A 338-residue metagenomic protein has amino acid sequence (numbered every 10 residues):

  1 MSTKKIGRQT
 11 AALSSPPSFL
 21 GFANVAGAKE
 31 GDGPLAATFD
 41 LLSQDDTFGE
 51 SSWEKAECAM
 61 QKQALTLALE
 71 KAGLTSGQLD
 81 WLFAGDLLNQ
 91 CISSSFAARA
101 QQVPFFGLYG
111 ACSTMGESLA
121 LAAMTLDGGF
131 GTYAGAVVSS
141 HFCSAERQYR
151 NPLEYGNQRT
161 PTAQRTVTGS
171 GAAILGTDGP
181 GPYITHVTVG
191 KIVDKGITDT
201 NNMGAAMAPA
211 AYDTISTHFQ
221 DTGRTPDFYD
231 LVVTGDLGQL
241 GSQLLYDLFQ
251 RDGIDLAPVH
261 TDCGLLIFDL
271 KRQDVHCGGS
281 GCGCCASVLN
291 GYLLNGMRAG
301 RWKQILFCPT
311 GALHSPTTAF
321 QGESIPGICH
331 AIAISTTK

Functional and structural regions predicted by a protein language model:
M1-E54, P152-T217, D221-R224, I254-D274 (+2 more regions): Condensing-enzyme catalytic core mediating Claisen C-C bond formation in acyl metabolism
F19, W53-C112, F228-Q243: Conserved beta-ketoacyl condensing-enzyme motif
L20, A84-G85, A134-S140, L175 (+1 more regions): Short beta-strand segments
K29-G31, Q90-S95, S144-R147: Short acidic/His/Gly/Ser-rich catalytic and metal-binding motifs that mark active-site loops of diverse hydrolases
E57-G73, L119-L121, A206-D221, V288-L293: Short, well-ordered amphipathic alpha-helical segments that serve as non-catalytic structural scaffolds within diverse
G85-Q90, C112-S113, V138-S144, G190-I192 (+2 more regions): Acidic, glycine-rich active-site loops and adjacent beta-strand->loop/helix elements that engage anionic groups
S95-A98, L237-D252, T317-S324: Short glycine/threonine-rich loop-to-helix capping motif typified by GTGT followed within a few residues by an Asp-Pro
L108-V137, L175, S280-W302: Active-site-proximal alpha-helical scaffold in enzymes
